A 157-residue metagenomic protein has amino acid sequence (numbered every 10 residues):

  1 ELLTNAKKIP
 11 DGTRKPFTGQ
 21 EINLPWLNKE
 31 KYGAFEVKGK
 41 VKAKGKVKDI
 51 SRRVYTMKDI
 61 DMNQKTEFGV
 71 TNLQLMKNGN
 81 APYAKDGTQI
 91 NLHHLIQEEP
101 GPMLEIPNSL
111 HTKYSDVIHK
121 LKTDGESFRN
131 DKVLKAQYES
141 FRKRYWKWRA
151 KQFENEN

Functional and structural regions predicted by a protein language model:
L2-N157: Catalytic toxin/effector domains delivered as secreted proteins or via bacterial secretion systems
